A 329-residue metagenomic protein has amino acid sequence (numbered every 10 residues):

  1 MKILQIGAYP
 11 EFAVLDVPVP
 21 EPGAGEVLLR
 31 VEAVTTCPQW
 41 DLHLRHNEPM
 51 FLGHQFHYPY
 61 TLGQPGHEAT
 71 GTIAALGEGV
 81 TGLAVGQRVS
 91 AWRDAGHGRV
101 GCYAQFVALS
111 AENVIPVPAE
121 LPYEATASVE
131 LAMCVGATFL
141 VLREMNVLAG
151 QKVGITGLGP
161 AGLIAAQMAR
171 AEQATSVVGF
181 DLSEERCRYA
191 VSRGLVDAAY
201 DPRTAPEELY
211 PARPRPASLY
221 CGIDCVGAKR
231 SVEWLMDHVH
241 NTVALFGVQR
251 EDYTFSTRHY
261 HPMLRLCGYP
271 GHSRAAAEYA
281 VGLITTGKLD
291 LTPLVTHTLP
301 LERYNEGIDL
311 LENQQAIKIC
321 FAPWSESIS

Functional and structural regions predicted by a protein language model:
P20-T35, E48-A95: Glycine-rich beta-strand-centered segment in the early N-terminal region that forms part of a ligand/cofactor-binding
Q55-Y60, H67, G82, W92-T156: NAD(P)H dinucleotide-binding glycine-rich loop of Rossmann-like/cofactor-binding domains, especially the beta1-alpha1
S90, Y220-I223, A244: N-terminal Rossmann-like NAD(P) cofactor-binding module of classical short-chain dehydrogenase/reductase
E124-T204: Mid-domain Rossmann-like dinucleotide-binding core that forms the NAD(H)/NADP(H) cofactor-binding site
T204-A217: Short amphipathic alpha-helix with an adjacent loop that forms part of the alpha/beta core around
V226-T286, P323-S329: Glycine-rich phosphate-binding loop and adjacent beta-alpha segment of Rossmann(oid) nucleotide-cofactor-binding
R274-S329: C-terminal hydrophobic helical "lid"/dimerization subdomain of Rossmann-like NAD(P)H-dependent oxidoreductases
